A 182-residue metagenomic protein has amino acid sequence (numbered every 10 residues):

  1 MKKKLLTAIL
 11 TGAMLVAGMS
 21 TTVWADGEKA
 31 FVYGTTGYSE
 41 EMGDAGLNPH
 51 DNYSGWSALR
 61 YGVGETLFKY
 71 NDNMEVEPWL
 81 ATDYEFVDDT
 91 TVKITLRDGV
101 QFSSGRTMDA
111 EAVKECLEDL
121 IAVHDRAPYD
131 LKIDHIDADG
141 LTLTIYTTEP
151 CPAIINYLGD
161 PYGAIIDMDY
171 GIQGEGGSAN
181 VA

Functional and structural regions predicted by a protein language model:
M1-L5: Positively charged n-region of N-terminal signal peptides that target proteins for export
T11-A17: Bacterial N-terminal signal peptides
G18-E28: Sec-dependent signal peptide cleavage junction
G34-V87, A182: N-terminal lobe/hinge region of extracytoplasmic solute-binding protein
G37-E41, M74, G99-Q101, P150-A153: Solvent-exposed loop/turn segments at secondary-structure junctions within structured extracellular/periplasmic domains
A58, G62, E75, W79 (+4 more regions): Extracytoplasmic/secreted proteins, especially bacterial periplasmic and envelope-associated proteins
T82-H124, T144: Aromatic- and charge-enriched surface segment that lines or borders ligand/interaction sites
E85-V87, K93, P128-N180: Surface-exposed binding/hinge segments that line and control ligand-binding clefts or catalytic entry sites
